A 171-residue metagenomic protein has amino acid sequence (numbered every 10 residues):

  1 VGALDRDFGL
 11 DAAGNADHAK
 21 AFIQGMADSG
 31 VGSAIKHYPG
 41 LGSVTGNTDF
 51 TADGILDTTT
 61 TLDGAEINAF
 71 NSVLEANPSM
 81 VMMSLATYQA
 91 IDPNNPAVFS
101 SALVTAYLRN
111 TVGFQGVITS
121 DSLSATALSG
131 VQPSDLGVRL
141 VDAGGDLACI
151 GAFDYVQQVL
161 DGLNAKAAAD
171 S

Functional and structural regions predicted by a protein language model:
V1-G2, G14: Active-site core segment of subtilase-fold serine proteases
G2-F8, D49-F50: Surface-exposed, active-site-proximal loop segments in enzymatic domains
A13-A169: Second-shell residues forming the walls of enzyme active-site clefts
